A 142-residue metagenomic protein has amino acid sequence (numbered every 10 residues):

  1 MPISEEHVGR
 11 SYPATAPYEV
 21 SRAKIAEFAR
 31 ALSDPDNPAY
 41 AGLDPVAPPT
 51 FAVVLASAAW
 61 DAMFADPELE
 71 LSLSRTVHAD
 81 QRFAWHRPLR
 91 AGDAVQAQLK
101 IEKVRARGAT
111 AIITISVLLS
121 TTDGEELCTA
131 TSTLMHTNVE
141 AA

Functional and structural regions predicted by a protein language model:
M1-D80, A141: Hot-dog-fold acyl-thioester-processing enzymes
M1-I3, W85-A142: HotDog/MaoC-like acyl-thioester-processing domains
